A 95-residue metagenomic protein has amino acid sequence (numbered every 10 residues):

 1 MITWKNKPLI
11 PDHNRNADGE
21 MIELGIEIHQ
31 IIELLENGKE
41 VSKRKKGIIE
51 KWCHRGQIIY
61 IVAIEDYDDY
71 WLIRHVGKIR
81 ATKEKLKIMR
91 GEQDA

Functional and structural regions predicted by a protein language model:
M1-A95: Ribonuclease/tRNase effector modules and their secretory precursors
